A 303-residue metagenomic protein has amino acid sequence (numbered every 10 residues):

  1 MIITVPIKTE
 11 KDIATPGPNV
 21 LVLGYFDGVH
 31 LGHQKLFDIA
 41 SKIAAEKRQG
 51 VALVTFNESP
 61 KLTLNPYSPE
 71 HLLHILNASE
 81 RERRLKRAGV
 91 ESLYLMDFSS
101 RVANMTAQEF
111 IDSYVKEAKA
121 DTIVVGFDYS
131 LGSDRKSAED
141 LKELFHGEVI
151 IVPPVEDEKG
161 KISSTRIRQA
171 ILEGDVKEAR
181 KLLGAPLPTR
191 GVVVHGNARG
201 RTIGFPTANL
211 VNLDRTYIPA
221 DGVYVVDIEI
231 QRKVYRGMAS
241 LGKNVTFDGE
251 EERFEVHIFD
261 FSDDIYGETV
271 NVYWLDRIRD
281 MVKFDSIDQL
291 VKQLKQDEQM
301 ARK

Functional and structural regions predicted by a protein language model:
I2-K11, Y94: Short acidic-hydrophobic, aromatic-tinged amphipathic segments that line or gate anion-handling sites
E10-A14, S100-A103, V155-K161: A short acidic, often aromatic-flanked loop/helix-cap motif at beta-alpha or helix-coil junctions that lines enzyme
K11-N77: N-terminal catalytic cores of NTP/NDP-binding nucleotidyl/phosphoryl-transfer enzymes
H30, L85, I123, A179 (+2 more regions): Residue-level signal for inorganic ion chemistry
L62-G147: N-terminal Rossmann-like or analogous alpha/beta NTP/dinucleotide-binding catalytic cores that position adenine
D97, F127, P153, L241-K243 (+1 more regions): Short secondary-structure boundary segments
E148-M238: Glycine-rich, Lys/Arg-enriched anion-binding loops that position phosphate/diphosphate groups for phosphoryl
G196-K303: Phosphate/ribose-recognition catalytic cores of enzymes acting on nucleotide-derived substrates
